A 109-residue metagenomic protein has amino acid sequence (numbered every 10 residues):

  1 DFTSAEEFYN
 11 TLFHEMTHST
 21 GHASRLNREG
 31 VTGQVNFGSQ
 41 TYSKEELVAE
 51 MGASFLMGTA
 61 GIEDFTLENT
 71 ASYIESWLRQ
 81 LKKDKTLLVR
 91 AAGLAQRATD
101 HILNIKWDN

Functional and structural regions predicted by a protein language model:
D1-T11: Short pre-active-site segment immediately N-terminal to the catalytic Zn-binding motif
T3-S4, N36-K44, F65, R79-T86: Alpha-helix capping and helix-loop boundary segments enriched in small/acidic/polar residues
Y9, E45-V48, A91: Hydrophobic (often cysteine-bearing) scaffold residues that line and stabilize catalytic clefts of nucleotide/cofactor
N10-A23, A49: Active-site recognition of the HExxH zinc-binding catalytic motif
H22-L47, E68-I74: Post-HEXXH active-site segment of zinc metalloproteases
S43-T59: An active-site-proximal "capping" alpha-helix that borders the catalytic cofactor pocket
S54-N109: Long, well-structured alpha-helical subdomains associated with metal-dependent extracellular/ecto-lumenal hydrolases
